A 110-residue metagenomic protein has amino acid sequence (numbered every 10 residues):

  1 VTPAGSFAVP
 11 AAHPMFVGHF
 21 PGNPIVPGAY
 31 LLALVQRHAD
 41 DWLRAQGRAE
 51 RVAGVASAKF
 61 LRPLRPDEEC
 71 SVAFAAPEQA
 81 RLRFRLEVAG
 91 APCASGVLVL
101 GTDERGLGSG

Functional and structural regions predicted by a protein language model:
V1-A4, V55, E69-S71, R81 (+1 more regions): Intrinsic-disorder/low-complexity, polar/charged segments enriched in Ser/Thr/Lys/Arg/Asp/Glu/Gln
V1-V26: Catalytic strand-loop segment that frames the active site of acyl-thioester-processing enzymes
F7, F74-A75: Short, hydrophobic/aromatic-enriched beta-strand segments in well-ordered soluble domains
V9-A11, F60, L100: Hydrophobic residues in beta-strands and at strand termini
N23-P27, L31-A33, R37-D40: Compact, glycine-rich, soluble single-domain proteins
Q36-A73: Hydrophobic beta-strand-centered segment that forms part of the acyl-chain substrate-binding groove
L64-P66, A75-G110: HotDog/MaoC-like acyl-thioester-processing domains
